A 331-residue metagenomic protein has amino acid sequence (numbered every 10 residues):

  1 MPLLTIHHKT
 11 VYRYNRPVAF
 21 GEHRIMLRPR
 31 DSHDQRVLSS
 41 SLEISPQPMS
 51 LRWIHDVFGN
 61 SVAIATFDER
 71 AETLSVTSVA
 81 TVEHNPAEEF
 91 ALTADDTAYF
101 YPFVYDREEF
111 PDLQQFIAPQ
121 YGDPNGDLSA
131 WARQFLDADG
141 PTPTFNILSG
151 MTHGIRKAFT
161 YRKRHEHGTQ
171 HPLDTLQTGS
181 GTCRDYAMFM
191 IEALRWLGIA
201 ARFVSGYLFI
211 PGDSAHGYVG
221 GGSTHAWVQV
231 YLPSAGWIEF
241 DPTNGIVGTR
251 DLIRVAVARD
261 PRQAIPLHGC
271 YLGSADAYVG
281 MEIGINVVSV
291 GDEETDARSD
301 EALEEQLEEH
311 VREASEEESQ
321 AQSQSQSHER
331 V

Functional and structural regions predicted by a protein language model:
M1-S180, W196-V331: Mixed-charge, low-complexity segments
E192: Surface-exposed charge patches
